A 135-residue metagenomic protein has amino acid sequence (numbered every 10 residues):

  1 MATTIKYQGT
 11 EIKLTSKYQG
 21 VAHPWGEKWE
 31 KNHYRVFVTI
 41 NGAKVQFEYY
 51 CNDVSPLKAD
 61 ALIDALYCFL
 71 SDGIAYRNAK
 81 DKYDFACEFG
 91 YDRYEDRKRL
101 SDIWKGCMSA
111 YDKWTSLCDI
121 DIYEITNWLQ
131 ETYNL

Functional and structural regions predicted by a protein language model:
M1-I12, G20: Negatively charged, low-complexity tracts enriched in Asp/Glu with abundant Ser/Thr
M1-T4, N127-L135: Short intrinsically disordered terminal tails
T10-I12, I40-K44, Y133: Generic alpha-helical hydrophobic packing signal
Y18-N127: Acidic, low-complexity, intrinsically disordered interaction modules
